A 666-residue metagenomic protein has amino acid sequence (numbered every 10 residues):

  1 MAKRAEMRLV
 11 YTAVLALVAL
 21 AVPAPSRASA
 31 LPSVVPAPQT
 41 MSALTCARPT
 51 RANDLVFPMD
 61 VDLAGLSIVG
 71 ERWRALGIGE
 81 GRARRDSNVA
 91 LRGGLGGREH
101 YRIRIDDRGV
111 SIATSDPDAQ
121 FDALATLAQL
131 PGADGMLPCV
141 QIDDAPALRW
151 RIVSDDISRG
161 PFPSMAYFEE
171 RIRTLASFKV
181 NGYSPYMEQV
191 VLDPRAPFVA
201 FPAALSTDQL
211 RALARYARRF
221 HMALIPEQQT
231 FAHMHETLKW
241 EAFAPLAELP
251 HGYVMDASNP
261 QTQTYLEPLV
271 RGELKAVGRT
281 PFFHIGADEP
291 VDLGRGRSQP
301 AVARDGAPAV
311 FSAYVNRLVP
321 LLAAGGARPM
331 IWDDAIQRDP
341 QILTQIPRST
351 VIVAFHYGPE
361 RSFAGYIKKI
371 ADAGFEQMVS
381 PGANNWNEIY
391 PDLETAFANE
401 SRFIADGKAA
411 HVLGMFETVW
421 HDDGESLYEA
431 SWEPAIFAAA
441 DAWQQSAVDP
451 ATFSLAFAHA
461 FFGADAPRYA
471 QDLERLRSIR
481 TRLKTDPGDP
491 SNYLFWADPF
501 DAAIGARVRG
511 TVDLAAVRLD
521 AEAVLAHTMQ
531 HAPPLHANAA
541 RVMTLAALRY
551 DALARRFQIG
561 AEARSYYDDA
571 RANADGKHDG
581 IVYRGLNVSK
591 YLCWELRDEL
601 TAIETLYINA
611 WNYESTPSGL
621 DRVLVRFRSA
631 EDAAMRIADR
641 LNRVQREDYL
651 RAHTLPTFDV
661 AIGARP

Functional and structural regions predicted by a protein language model:
A2-V14: Bacterial N-terminal signal peptides that target proteins for export
A5, V34-T50, V56-P58, G132 (+5 more regions): Substrate-binding groove of N-acetylhexosamine-processing glycoside hydrolases
T12, L17, S26-D118, D122-D143 (+5 more regions): Acidic, contiguous N-terminal accessory segments
S42, G96-A313, R317, L321-A323 (+6 more regions): Feature activates predominantly on carbohydrate-active enzymes
D60-A64, P161, G358-E360: Short acidic, S/G/P-rich loop/turn micro-motifs used as interaction or catalytic elements
N88-V89, G109-S111, R151, T350-V351 (+2 more regions): Structural motif
